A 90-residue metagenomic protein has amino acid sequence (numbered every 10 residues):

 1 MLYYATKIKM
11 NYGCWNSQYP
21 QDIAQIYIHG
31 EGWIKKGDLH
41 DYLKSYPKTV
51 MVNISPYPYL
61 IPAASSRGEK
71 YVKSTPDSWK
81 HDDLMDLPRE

Functional and structural regions predicted by a protein language model:
M1-K9: Short, intrinsically disordered N-terminal pre-domain segments
I23, W33-A63, G68-E69: Eukaryote-biased intrinsically disordered, low-complexity acidic regions enriched in Ser/Thr/Pro
H29: Short, charged/polar micro-motifs that form catalytic or ligand-binding hotspots
I54-E90: Short, compact, well-ordered microdomains
